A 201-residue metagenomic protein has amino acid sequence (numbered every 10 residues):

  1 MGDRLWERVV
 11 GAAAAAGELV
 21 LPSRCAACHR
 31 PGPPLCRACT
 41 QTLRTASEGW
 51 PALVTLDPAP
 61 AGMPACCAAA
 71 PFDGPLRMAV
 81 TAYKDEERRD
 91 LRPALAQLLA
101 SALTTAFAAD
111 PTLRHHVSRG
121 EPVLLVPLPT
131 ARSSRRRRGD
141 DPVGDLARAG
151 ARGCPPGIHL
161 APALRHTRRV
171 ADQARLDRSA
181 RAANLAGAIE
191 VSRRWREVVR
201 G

Functional and structural regions predicted by a protein language model:
M1-G201: Glycine-rich phosphate/pyrophosphate-handling loop used in enzymes and phosphotransfer proteins
